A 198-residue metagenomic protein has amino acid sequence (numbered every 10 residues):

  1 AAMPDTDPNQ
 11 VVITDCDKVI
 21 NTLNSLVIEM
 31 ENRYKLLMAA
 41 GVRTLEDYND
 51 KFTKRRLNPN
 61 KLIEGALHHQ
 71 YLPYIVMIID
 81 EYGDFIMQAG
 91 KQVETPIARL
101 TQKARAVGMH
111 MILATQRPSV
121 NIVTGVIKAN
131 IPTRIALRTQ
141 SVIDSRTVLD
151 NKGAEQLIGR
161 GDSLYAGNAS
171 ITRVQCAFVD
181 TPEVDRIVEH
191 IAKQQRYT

Functional and structural regions predicted by a protein language model:
A1-M3, N9, I13-T14, I20-T198: P-loop NTPase motor-domain active sites and their immediate coupling elements
